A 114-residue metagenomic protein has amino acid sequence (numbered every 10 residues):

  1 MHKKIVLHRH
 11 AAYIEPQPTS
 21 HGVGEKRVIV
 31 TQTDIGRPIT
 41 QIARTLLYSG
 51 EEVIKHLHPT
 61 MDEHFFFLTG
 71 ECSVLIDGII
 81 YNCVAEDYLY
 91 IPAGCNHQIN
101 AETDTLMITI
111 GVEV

Functional and structural regions predicted by a protein language model:
M1-I39, I54: A short, N-terminal "cap"/entry segment at the start of jelly-roll beta-barrel domains of the cupin/DSBH fold
V30, A43-P59: Conserved short histidine dyad/triad with adjacent acidic residue
T60-C72, D77: Glycine- and acidic-residue-biased ligand/ion/polar-headgroup-sensing regions
L68-T69, V84-A85, T103: A cytosolic small-molecule/anion-sensing beta-strand core signal
G78-A93: Short acidic-glycine-tyrosine-enriched beta hairpin
A93-V114: Ligand-binding loop in jelly-roll beta-barrel domains
